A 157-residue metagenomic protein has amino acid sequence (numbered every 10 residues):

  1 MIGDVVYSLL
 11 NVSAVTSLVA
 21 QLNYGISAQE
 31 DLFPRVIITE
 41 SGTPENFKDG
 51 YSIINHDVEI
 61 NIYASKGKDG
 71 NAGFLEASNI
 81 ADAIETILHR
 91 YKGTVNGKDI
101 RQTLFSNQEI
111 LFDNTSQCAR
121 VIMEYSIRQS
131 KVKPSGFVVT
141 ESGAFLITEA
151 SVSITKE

Functional and structural regions predicted by a protein language model:
M1-V19, I26, E40-A150, T155-E157: Charged, amphipathic alpha-helical segments and their flanking helix caps
L22-L32: Short acidic low-complexity segments
D31-T43: A short, hydrophobic beta-strand-centered structural micro-motif
